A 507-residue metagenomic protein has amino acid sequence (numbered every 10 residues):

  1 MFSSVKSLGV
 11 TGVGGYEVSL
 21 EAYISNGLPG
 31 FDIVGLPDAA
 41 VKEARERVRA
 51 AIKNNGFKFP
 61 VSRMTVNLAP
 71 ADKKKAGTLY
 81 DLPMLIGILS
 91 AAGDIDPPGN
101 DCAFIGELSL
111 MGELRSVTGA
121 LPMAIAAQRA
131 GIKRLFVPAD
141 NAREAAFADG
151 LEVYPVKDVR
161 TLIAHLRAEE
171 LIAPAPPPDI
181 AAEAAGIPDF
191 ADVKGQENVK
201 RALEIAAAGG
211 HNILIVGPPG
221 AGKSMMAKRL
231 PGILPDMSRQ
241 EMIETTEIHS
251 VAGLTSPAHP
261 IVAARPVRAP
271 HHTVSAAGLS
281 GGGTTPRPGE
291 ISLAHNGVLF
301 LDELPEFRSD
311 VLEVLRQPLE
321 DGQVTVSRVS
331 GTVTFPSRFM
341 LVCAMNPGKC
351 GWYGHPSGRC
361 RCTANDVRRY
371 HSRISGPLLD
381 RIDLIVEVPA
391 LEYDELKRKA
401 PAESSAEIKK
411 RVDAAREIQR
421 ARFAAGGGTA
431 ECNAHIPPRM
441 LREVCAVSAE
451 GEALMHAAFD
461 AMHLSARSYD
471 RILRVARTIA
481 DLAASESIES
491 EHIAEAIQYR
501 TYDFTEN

Functional and structural regions predicted by a protein language model:
M1-L214, P218-S224, S327, S468-Y469 (+1 more regions): Peripheral, non-AAA+ core regions of ATP-driven protein-machinery
V18-I24, L279, D383-V386: Short beta-strand elements
A40-R45, P60, N67-G77, T285-P286 (+1 more regions): Basic, amphipathic alpha-helical bundle interface domains used for macromolecular binding and assembly
R167-I205, G209, D236-I291: P-loop NTPase nucleotide-binding/switch module
L214-S256, D321: Walker A/P-loop
I215, L301, A344: Hydrophobic anchor at the beta1->P-loop junction of P-loop NTPases
N296, D302-E303, V314: Walker B catalytic acidic pair
